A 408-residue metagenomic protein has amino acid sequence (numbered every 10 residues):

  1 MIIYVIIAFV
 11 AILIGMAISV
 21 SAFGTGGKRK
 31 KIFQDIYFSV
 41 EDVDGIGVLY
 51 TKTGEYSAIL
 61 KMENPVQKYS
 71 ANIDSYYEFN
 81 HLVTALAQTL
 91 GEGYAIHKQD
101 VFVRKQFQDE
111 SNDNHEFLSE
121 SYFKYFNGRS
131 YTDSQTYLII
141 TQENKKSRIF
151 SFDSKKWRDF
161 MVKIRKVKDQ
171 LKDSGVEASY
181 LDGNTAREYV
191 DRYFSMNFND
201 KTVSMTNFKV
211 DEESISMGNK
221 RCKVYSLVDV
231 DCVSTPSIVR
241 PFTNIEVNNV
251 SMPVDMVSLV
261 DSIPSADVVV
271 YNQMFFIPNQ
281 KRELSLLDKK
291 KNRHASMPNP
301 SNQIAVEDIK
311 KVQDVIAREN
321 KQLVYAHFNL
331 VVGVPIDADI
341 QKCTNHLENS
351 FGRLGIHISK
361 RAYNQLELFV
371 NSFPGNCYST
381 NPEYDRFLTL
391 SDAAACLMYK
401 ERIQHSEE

Functional and structural regions predicted by a protein language model:
I2-I403: Extended, folded cores of ATP/NTP-driven motor/assembly subunits in large transport and secretion machines
S406-E408: P-loop NTPase catalytic phosphate-binding loop
